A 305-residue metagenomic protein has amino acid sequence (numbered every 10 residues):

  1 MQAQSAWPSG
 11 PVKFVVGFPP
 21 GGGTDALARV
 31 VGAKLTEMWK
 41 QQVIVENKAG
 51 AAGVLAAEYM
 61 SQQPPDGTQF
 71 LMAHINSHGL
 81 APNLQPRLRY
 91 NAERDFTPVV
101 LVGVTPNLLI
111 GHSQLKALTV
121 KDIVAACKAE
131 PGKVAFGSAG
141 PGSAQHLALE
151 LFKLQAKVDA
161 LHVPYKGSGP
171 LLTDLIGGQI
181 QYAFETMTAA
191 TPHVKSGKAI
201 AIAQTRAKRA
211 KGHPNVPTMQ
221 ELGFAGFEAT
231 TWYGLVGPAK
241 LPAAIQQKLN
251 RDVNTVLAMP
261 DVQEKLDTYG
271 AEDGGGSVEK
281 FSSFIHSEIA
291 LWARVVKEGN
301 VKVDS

Functional and structural regions predicted by a protein language model:
M1-A6, A33-K40, S61, P86 (+8 more regions): Short hydrophobic alpha-helices and adjacent helix-cap/hinge residues
Q2-R94, K133, P141, K157-T186 (+3 more regions): N-terminal (or domain-start) structured segment
S9-P11, L154-V158, K195, E221 (+1 more regions): An extracytoplasmic/periplasmic, membrane-proximal ligand-sensing/linker region
Q62-T68, I75, N83-P170, M219 (+1 more regions): Hinge/capping helix and adjacent helix->loop/strand transition within the periplasmic-binding protein
H78-R87, H146, L151-Q155, Y182-V216: A ligand-binding cleft/hinge motif common to bilobed small-molecule-binding domains
V104, L118, A190-M259, S287-A290 (+1 more regions): C-terminal lobe and pocket-closing loops of periplasmic/extracytoplasmic Venus-flytrap solute-binding proteins
